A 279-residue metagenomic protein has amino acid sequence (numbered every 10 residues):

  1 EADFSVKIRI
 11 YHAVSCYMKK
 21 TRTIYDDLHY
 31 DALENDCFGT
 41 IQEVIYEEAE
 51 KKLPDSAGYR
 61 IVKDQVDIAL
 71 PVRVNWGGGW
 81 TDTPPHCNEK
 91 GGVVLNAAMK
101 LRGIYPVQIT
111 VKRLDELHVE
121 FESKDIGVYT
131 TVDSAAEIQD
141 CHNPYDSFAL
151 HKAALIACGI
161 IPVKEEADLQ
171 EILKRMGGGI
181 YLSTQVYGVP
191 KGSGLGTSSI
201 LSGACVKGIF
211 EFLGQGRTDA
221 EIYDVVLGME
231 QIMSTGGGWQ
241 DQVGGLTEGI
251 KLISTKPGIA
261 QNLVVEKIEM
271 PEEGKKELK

Functional and structural regions predicted by a protein language model:
E1-I68: Long amphipathic alpha-helical scaffold segments
T23-D27, T83, E165: Long, mid-chain structured domain cores
E48, M99-V225: Anion-binding (especially nucleotide phosphate/pyrophosphate-binding) glycine-rich loop and adjoining beta-alpha core
R60-V62, D67-L70, G77, D82-V94 (+1 more regions): ATP-dependent small-molecule kinase catalytic core of the GHMP/sugar-kinase superfamily and closely related
D67, R73-N75, G79, A149 (+2 more regions): Short, solvent-exposed linear motifs at loop/edge-of-secondary-structure regions
V72-V74, G78-W80, M99, V186-G188: Short, flexible loop/turn elements at secondary-structure junctions
V72-V74, V107, I180, Q240: Change "...and in nucleic-acid phosphodiester-cleaving endonucleases..." to "...and in nucleic-acid processing enzymes
R73-V74, T81-D82, R102, L114 (+2 more regions): Short, glycine-/Ser/Thr-/acidic-enriched flexible segments
